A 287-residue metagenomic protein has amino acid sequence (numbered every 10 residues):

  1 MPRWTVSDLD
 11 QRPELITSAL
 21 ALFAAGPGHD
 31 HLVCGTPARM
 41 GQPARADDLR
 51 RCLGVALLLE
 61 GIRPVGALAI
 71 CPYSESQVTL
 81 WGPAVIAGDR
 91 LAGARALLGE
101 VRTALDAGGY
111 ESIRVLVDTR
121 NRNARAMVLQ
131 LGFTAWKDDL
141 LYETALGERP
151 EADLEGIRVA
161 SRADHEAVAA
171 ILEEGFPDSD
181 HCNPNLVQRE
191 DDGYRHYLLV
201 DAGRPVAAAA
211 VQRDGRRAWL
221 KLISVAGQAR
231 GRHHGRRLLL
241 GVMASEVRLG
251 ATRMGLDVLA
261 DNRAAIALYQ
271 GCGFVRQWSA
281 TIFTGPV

Functional and structural regions predicted by a protein language model:
M1-A21, G156-V168: A short beta-loop-alpha structural element at the N-terminal edge of CoA-dependent acyl/N-acetyltransferase catalytic
G35-A96, A209-K221, A226-G227: Conserved donor-binding loop and adjoining core beta-sheet/short helix segment in diverse acyl/aminoacyl transferases
T36-G41, A152-A218: Flexible, substrate/cofactor-facing loop regions flanked by secondary structure within enzyme catalytic domains
R90-T103, Q130, V225, G231-A244 (+1 more regions): Conserved acetyl-CoA-binding loop-helix of GNAT-fold acetyltransferases
D106-D118, V247-D257: Conserved GNAT acetyl-CoA-binding A-motif
E111, T134, R216, T252 (+1 more regions): Short acidic/polar active-site loop segments enriched in Thr and Asp
V115-A124, L256-I266, I282-V287: Conserved beta-strand-loop-alpha-helix junction that forms the acyl-donor binding cleft
L129-D138, Q270-S279: Conserved acetyl-CoA-binding loop of GNAT-fold acetyltransferases
